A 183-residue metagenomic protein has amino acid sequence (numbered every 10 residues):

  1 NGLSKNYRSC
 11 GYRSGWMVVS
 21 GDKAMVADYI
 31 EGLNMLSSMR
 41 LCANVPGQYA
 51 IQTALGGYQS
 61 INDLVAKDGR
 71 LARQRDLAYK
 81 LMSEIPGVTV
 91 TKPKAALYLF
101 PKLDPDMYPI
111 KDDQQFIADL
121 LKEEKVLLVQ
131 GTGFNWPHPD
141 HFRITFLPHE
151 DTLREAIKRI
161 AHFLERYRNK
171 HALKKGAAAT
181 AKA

Functional and structural regions predicted by a protein language model:
N1-G69, Y79-L81, L164: Conserved core segment of the aminotransferase class I/II
G2-S4, G87-V88, G131-F134: Short, solvent-exposed loop/turn elements at beta->coil junctions and helix N-caps that rim active or binding pockets
Y12-R13, A95-L97, D140-R143: Short amphipathic alpha-helical segments
G15, I51, L71, L99-P101 (+3 more regions): Generic structural signal for small/hydrophobic residues in well-ordered secondary structure, especially within
S20-G21, G56, K102-D104, L147-H149: Residue-level recognition of strand-loop junctions within catalytic nucleotide-signaling folds
Q48, Q52, D68-M82, V90-D104 (+1 more regions): Conserved glycine-rich beta-strand-loop-beta hairpin in the small C-terminal domain of fold type I
M82-T91, R168-K174: Surface-exposed helix-capping loop/turn segments at secondary-structure junctions
P109-K111, Q115, D119-L128, F134-A183: PLP-dependent enzyme catalytic core of the Aspartate aminotransferase-like
